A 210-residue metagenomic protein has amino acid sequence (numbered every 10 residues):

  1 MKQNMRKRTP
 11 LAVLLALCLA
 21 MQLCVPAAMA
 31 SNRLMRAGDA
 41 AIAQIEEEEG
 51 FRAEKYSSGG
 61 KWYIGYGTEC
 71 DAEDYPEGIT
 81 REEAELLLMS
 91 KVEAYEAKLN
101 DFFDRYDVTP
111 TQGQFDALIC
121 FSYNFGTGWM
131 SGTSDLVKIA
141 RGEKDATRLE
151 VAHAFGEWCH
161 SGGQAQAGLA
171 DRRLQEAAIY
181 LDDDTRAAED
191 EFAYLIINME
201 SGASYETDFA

Functional and structural regions predicted by a protein language model:
K2-L14: Bacterial N-terminal signal peptides that target proteins for export
V13-Q22: Bacterial N-terminal signal peptides
M21-R33: Sec-dependent signal peptide cleavage junction
S31-M35, D39-A53, E82-S90, G128-A210: Long, amphipathic alpha-helical surface segments
A40, G59-K61, G113-F115: Extracytoplasmic
Q44, Y63-G65, A117-S122, E150-A154: Structural recognition of the beta-strand scaffold that forms the well-ordered cores of secreted hydrolase catalytic
S57-E77: Substrate-binding/active-site groove segments that recognize and process beta-1,4-linked N-acetyl-hexosamine
Y75-R105, Q112-M130, D145: Alpha-helical segment that forms one wall of the substrate-binding/catalytic cleft in peptidoglycan-active domains
